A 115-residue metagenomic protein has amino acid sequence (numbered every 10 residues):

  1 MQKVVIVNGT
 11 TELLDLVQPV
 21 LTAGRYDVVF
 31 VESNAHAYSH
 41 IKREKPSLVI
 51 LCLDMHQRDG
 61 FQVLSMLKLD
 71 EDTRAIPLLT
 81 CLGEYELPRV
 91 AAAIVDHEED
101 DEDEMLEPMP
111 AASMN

Functional and structural regions predicted by a protein language model:
T10-V29, H36: Two-component/phosphorelay signaling modules centered on CheY-like receiver
S33, D59-Q62: Acidic catalytic/metal-coordinating carboxylates
Y38-K42: Alpha2 helix of the CheY-like receiver
E44-M55: Active-site beta3 strand of CheY-like receiver
K45, E71-P77: His-Asp phosphorelay/catalytic-motif detector in bacterial-type signaling
H56, E86: The feature encodes the CheY-like receiver
F61-D72: Short amphipathic alpha-helix used as the core "switch/output" element in two-component signaling
L79-C81: Hydrophobic/aromatic residues positioned on beta-strands within the core alpha/beta folds
